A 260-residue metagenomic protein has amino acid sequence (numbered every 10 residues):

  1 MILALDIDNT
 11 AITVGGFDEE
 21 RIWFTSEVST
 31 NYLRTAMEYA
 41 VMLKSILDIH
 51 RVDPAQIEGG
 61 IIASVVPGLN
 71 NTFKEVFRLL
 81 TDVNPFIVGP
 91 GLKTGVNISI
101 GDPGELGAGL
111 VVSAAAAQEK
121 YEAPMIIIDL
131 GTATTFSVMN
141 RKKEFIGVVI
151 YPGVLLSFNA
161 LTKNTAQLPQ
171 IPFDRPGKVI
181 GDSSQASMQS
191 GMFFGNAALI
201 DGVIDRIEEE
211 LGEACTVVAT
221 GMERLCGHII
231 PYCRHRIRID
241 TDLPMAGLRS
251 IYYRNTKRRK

Functional and structural regions predicted by a protein language model:
I2-D6, I61, M125-D129, V218: Short glycine-aspartate micro-motif
I2-S45, K142-Q167: Short glycine-rich, Thr/Ser-proximal phosphate-binding strand/loop in the N-terminal lobe of ATP-dependent enzymes
T10, A133, L225: Conserved Rossmann-like nucleotide-cofactor binding loop
S26, P176-T216, R236-R238: Adenine-nucleotide phosphate-binding core of ATP-dependent small-molecule kinases
L43-G59, V203-C215: Phosphate/pyrophosphate-binding loops at sites that engage ATP/ADP/AMP, CoA/4′-phosphopantetheine, polyphosphate
V52-E105, K142-G147, G153-V154, S183-F193 (+3 more regions): Short beta-strand-loop/turn "lid" adjacent to the catalytic site in phosphate-handling enzymes
V83-F86, L92, V96-N164, F194-V203 (+1 more regions): Phosphate-binding/catalytic loop of phosphoryl-transfer enzymes
V111, A166, F193, R234-K260: Glycine-rich phosphate-binding/hydrolytic loop that grips phosphoryl groups
